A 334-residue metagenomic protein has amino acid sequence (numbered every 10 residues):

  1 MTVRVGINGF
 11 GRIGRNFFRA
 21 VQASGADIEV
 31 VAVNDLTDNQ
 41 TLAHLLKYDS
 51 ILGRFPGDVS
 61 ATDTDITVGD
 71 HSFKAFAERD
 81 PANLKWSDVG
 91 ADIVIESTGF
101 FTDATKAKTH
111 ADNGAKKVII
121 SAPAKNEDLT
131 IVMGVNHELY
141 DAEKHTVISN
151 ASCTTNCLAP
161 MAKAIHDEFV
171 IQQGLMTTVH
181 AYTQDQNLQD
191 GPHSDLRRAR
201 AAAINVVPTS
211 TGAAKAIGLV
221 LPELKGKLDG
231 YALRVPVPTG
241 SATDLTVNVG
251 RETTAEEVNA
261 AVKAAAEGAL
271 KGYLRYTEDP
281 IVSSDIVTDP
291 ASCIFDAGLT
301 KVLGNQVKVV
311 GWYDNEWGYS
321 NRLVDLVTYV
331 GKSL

Functional and structural regions predicted by a protein language model:
M1-A199, K301, D325, S333-L334: N-terminal Rossmann-like NAD(P) cofactor-binding subdomain of oxidoreductases, focused on the glycine-rich
R12, N16, A20, H44 (+7 more regions): Alpha-helical scaffold segments in soluble metabolic enzymes
Q22-A26, K163-I171, A181-Q184, T211 (+5 more regions): Generic secondary-structure signature for well-ordered alpha-helical cores
I66, I131-M133, V147, L188-Q189 (+5 more regions): Short clusters of hydrophobic/aromatic residues that line enzyme substrate/ligand-binding pockets
K144-H145, A201-A203, G240-D244, Q306-K308: Short, solvent-exposed beta-strand edge segments and adjacent coil->beta transition regions
A151-S152, V206-P208, N248, Y313: Hydrophobic alpha-helical scaffolding
D167, I171-P238: Acidic, glycine-rich segments within the central catalytic cores of soluble metabolic enzymes that bind/position
G230, A242, T246-L334: C-terminal active-site/capping subdomain that shapes the small-molecule cofactor and substrate pocket of enzyme
